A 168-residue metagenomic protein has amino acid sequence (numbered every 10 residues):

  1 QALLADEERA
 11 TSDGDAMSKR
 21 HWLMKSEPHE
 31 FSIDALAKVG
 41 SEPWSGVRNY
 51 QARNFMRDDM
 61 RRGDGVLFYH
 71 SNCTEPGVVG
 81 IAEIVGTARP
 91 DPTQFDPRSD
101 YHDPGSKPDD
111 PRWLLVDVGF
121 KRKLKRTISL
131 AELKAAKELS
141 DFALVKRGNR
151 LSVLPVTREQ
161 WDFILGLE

Functional and structural regions predicted by a protein language model:
L3-D6, D13-R62, Q160, E168: Compositionally biased, charged N-terminal/linker segments
R20, G40, R62-D64, V78-G80 (+1 more regions): A generic structural signal for short beta-strands and their flanking turns/coil linkers
L67-F68, E83: Hydrophobic beta-strand signal
Y69-P76: Short, charged beta-turn/beta-strand-edge "cap" motif at the junction between a beta-strand and an adjacent loop
G80-L151: Aromatic- and Lys/Arg-enriched surface recognition patch
